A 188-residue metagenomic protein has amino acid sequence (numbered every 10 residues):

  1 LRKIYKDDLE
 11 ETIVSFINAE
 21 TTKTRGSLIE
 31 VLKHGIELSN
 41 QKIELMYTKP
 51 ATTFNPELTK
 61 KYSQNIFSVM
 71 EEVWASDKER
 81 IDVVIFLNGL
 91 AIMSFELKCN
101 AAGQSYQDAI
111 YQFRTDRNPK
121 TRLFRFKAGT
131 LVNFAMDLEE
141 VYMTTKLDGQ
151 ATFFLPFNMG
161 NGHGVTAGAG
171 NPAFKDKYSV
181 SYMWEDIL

Functional and structural regions predicted by a protein language model:
L1-L188: ATP-dependent helicase/translocase motor core
